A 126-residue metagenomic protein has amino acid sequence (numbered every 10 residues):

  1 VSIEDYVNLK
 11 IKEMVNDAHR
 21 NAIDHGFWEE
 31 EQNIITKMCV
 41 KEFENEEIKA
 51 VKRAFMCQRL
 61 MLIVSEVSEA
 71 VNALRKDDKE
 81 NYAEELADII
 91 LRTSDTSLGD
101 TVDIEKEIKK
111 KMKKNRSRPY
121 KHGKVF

Functional and structural regions predicted by a protein language model:
V1-F126: Flexible "arm" and connector segments at domain edges
